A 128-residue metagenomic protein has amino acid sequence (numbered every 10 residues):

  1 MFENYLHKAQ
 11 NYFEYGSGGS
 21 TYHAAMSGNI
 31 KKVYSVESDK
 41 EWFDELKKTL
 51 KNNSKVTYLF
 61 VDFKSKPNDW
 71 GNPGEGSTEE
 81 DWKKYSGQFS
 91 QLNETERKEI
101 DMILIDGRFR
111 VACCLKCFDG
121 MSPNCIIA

Functional and structural regions predicted by a protein language model:
M1-W70: SAM cofactor-binding core of SAM-dependent methyltransferases, primarily the Rossmann-like beta-alpha-beta module
A9, P73-A128: Active-site segment flanking the S-adenosylmethionine/decSAM binding pocket in AdoMet-dependent transferases
